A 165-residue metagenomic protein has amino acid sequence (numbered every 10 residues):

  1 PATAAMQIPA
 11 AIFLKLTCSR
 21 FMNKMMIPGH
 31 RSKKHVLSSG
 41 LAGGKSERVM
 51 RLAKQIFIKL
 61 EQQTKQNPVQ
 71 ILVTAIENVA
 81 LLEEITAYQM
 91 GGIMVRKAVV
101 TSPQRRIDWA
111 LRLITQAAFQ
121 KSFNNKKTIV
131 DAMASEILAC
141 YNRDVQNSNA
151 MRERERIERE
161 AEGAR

Functional and structural regions predicted by a protein language model:
P1-M50, K54-R165: Strongly charged
